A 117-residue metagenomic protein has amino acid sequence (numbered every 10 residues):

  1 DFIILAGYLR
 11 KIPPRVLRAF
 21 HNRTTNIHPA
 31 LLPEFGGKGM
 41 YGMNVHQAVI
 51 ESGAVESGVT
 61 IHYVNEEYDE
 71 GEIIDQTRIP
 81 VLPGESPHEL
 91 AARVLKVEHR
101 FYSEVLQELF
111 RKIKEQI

Functional and structural regions predicted by a protein language model:
F2-I113: Donor/substrate-binding cores of folate-linked one-carbon enzymes
E115-I117: Conserved alpha/beta core of the MobA/IspD/sugar-nucleotide pyrophosphorylase nucleotidyltransferase superfamily
